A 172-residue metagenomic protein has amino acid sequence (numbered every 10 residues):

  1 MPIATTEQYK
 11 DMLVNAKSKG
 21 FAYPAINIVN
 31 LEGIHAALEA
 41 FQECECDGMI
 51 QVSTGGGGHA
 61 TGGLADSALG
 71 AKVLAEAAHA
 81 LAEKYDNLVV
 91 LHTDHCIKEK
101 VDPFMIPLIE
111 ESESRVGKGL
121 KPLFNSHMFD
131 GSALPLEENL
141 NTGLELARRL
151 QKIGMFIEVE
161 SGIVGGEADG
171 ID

Functional and structural regions predicted by a protein language model:
M1-P24: N-terminal amphipathic alpha-helix/helix-capping segment at the start of soluble metabolic enzymes
A4-Q8, I28-H35, L69, V73 (+1 more regions): Conserved active-site and cofactor/substrate-binding residues in soluble primary-metabolism enzymes
S18-Y23, C44-G48, Y85-V90, P122-N125 (+1 more regions): Short, well-ordered coil/turn segments that N-cap beta-strands
I26-V29, S132: Glycine- and other small-residue-rich loops at beta-strand/loop junctions that grip anionic moieties
N27, A37, D94, I157: Conserved, mostly hydrophobic/aromatic
V29-G62: N-terminal low-complexity or amphipathic/hydrophobic leaders
T54-G143: Active-site beta->alpha loop and helix N-cap motifs at the rims of alpha/beta catalytic domains
L134-D172: Conserved anion-binding
